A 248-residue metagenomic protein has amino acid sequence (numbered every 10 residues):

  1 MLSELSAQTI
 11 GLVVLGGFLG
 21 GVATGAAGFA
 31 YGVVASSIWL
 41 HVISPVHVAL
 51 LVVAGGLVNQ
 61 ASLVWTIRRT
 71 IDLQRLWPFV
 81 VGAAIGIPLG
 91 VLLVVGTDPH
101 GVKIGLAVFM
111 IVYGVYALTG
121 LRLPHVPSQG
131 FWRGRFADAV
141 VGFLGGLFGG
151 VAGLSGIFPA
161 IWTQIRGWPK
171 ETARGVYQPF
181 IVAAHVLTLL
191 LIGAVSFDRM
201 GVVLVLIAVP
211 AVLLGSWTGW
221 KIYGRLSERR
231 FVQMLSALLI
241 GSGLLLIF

Functional and structural regions predicted by a protein language model:
I10, V53, L106-M110, G114 (+3 more regions): Residues within membrane-spanning alpha-helices of integral membrane proteins, especially the hydrophobic core/packing
I10-W77, V141-G146, G156-L213: Small-residue-rich hydrophobic segments that form or flank transmembrane alpha-helices in multi-pass membrane proteins
S37, G90-V95, I161, W220-K221: Small-residue-mediated transmembrane helix hinge/kink sites in multi-pass secondary transporters
V48, L89-V94, L144-L154, L187-L191 (+1 more regions): Hydrophobic alpha-helical transmembrane segments in multi-pass integral membrane proteins
Q60-R68, A107-G130, K221, G241-F248: Transmembrane helix exit motif
I71-T119: Glycine/small-residue-rich loop that forms an oxyanion/phosphate-binding "nest" at active or ligand-binding sites
D72-A83, G105-A107, G130-A139, T172-P179 (+1 more regions): Cytoplasmic-side transmembrane-helix entry/capping segments in multi-pass membrane proteins
W217-L239: Interfacial loop-to-transmembrane junctions
